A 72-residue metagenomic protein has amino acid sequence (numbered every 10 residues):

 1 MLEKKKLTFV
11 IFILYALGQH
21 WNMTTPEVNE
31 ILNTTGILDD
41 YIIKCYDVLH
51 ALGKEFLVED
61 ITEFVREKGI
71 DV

Functional and structural regions predicted by a protein language model:
L2-E27: N-terminal acidic leader/helix
G18, T24-L49: Amphipathic, hydrophobic secondary-structure cores in small proteins
Y46-V72: Long, compositionally biased
